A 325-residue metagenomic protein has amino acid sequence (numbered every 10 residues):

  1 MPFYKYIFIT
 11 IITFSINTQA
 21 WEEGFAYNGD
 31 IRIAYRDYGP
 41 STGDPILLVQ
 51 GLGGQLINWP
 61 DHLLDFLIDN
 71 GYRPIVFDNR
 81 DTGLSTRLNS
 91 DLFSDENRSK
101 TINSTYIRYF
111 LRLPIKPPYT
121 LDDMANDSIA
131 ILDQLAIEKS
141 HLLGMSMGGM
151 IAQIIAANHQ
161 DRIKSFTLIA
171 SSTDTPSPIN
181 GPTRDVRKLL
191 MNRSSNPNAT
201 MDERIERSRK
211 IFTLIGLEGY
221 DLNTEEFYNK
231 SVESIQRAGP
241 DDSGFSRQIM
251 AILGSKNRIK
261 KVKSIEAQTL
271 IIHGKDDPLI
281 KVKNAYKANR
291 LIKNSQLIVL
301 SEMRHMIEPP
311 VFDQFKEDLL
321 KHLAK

Functional and structural regions predicted by a protein language model:
W21-R32: N-terminal cap/lid segment of alpha/beta-hydrolase-fold proteins
I31-I107: Conserved HGGG/HGGXW glycine-rich cap/lid loop of the alpha/beta-hydrolase fold
F110, D122-S140: Conserved acidic catalytic loop of the alpha/beta-hydrolase fold
E138-P178: Conserved hydrolase catalytic core segment
G181-K260, A267: Alpha/beta-hydrolase
I265, I271-H273: Short beta-strand/loop motif that positions the catalytic acidic residue of the alpha/beta-hydrolase fold
D276-I280: Acidic catalytic loop of the alpha/beta-hydrolase fold
S295-K325: Catalytic active-site module of serine/aspartate enzymes centered on a nucleophile-bearing elbow/loop
